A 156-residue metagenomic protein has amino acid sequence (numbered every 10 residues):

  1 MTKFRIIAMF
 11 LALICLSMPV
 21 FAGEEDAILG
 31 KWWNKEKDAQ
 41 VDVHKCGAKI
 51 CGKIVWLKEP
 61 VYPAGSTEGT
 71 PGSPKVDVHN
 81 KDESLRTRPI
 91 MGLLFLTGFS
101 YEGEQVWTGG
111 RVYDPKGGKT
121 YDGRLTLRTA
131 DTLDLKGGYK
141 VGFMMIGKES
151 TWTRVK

Functional and structural regions predicted by a protein language model:
M1-A8: Bacterial N-terminal signal peptides that target proteins for export
A8-S17: Bacterial N-terminal signal peptides
M18-E24: Sec/Tat signal peptide C-region and signal peptidase I cleavage site
E25-A39, I54, G109-G110, W152-R154: Tryptophan-anchored aromatic micro-motifs
K31-E102: Short, solvent-exposed loop/hinge segments that bridge or flank secondary-structure elements
K37-Q40, G118-G123, M145-E149: Short, surface-exposed coil-to-beta transition loops
Q105-D131, G137-Y139: Acidic, glycine-rich flexible loop segments
T132, Y139-K156: Edge beta-strand at a domain terminus
